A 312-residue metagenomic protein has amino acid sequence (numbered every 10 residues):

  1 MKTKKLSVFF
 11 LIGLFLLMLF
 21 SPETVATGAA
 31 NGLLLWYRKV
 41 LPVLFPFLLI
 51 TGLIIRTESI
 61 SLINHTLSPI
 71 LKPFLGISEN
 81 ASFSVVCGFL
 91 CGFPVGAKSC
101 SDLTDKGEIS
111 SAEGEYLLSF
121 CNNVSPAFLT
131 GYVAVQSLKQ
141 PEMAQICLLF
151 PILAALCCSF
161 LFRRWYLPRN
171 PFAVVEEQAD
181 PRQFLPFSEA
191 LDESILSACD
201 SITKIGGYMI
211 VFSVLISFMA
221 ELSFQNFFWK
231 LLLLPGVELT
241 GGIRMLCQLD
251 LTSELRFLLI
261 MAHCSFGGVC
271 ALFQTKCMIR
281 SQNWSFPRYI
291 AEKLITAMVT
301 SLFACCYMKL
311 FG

Functional and structural regions predicted by a protein language model:
L6-V25, F47-E58, R163-W165, S213-F224 (+1 more regions): Structural signal for alpha-helical transmembrane segments and their membrane-water exit/capping regions in multi-pass
K39-T51, F128, S201-S217, S301: Hydrophobic alpha-helical transmembrane segments in multi-pass membrane proteins
P42-S99: Membrane helical hairpin/interfacial module
F74-L138, L233-L251, F257-I279: Alpha-helical membrane segments and immediately flanking helix-loop junctions that form or couple to the substrate/ion
L103, E108-R164, M278-F303: Membrane-core helix-loop-helix motifs of multi-pass transport proteins
L167-L196: Intrinsically disordered, low-complexity non-transmembrane regions of multi-pass membrane transporters
L191-C264: Transmembrane helical segments that form the transport core of multi-pass membrane transport proteins
F303-G312: Juxtamembrane boundary at the C-terminal end of a transmembrane helix
